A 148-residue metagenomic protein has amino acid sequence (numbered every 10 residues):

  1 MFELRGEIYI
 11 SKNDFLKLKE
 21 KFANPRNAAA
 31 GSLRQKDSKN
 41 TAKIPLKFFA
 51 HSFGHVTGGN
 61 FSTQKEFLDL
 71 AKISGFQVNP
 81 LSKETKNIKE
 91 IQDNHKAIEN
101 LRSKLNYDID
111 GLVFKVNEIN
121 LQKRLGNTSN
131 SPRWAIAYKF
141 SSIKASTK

Functional and structural regions predicted by a protein language model:
M1-K148: RNA/tRNA-interacting regions in translation and RNA-turnover enzymes
